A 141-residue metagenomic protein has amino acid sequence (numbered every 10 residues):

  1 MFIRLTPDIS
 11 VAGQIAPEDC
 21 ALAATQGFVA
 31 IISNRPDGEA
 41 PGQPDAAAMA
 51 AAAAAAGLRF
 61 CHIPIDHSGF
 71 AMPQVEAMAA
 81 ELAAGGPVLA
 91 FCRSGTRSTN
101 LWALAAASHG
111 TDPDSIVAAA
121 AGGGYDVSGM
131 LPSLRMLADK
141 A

Functional and structural regions predicted by a protein language model:
M1-L89, N100-A141: Cys-dependent protein tyrosine phosphatase-like superfamily
C92: Short cysteine clusters
